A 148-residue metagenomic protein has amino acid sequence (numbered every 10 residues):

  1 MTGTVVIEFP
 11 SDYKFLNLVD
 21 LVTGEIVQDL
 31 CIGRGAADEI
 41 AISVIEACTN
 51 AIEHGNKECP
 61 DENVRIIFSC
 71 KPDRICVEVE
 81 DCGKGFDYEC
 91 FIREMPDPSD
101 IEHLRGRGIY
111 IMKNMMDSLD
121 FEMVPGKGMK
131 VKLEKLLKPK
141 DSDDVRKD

Functional and structural regions predicted by a protein language model:
M1-I7, K113-D148: Flexible, glycine-/charge-rich segments associated with ATP-binding catalytic modules
G3-R34: Helix-loop-beta hinge of the Bergerat
T23-I45, I101-L104: Conserved short strand/loop->alpha-helix "switch" segment adjacent to the catalytic nucleotide/phosphoryl-transfer site
A51-N56: Short helix-loop "hinge" at the ATP-lid/N-box region of the Bergerat-fold HATPase_c
D61-S69: A conserved short beta-strand within the histidine kinase catalytic ATPase domain
C70-V77: Short beta-strand-loop-beta element adjacent to the nucleotide/active-site pocket used for signaling
V77-L104, V145: Glycine-rich/acidic phosphate-handling loop/turn and adjacent ATP-lid/helix of nucleotide-binding kinase/ATPase domains
I101-M116: Glycine-rich phosphate-binding loop
